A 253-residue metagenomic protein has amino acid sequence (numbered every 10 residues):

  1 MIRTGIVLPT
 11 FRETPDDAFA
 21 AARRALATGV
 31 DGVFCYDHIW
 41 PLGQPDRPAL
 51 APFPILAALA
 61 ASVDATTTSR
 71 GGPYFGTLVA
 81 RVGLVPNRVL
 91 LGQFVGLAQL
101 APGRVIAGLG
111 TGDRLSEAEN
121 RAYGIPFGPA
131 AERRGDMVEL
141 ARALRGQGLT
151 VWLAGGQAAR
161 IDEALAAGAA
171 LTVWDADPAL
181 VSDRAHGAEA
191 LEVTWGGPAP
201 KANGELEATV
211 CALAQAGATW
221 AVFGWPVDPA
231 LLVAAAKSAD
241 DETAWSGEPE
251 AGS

Functional and structural regions predicted by a protein language model:
M1-S253: Active-site-adjacent structural elements that line small-molecule/cofactor binding pockets in enzymes
